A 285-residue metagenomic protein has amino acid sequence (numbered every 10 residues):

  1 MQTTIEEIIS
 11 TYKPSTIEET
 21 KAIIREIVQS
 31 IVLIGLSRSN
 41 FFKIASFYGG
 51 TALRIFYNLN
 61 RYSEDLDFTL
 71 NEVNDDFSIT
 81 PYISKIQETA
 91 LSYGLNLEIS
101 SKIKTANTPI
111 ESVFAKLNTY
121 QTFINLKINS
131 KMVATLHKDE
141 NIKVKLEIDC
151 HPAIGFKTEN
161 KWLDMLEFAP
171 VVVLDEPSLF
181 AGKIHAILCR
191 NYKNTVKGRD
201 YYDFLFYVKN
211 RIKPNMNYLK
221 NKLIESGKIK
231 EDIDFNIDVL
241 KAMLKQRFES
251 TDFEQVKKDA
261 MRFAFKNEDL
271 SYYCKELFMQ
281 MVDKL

Functional and structural regions predicted by a protein language model:
M1-A45, F56, N71-L285: Structured mid-to-C-terminal alpha-helical surface segments
Y48-T51: Glycine-rich beta-strand-to-loop/alpha-helix junction loops that act as flexible
R54-S63: Short glycine-biased active-site loop of nucleotidyltransferases that positions the nucleotide triphosphate and helps
L66-F68: Structural signature of FAD isoalloxazine-binding scaffolds in flavoprotein oxidoreductases
